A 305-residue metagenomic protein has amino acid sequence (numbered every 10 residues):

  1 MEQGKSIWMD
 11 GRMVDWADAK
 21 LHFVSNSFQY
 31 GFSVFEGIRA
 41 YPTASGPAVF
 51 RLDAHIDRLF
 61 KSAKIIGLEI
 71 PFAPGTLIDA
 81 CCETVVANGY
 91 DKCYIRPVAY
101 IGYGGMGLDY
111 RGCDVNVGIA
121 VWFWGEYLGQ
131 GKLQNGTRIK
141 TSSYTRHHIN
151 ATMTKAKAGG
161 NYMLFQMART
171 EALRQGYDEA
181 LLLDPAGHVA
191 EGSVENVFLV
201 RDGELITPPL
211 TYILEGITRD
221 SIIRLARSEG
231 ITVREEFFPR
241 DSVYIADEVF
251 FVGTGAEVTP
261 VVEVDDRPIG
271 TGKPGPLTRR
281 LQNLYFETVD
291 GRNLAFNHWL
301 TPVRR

Functional and structural regions predicted by a protein language model:
M1-F72, T76-E83, A87, M106-R305: Helix-start/capping segments and mature chain N-termini
Y100-G105: Short, internal active-site loops enriched in acidic
